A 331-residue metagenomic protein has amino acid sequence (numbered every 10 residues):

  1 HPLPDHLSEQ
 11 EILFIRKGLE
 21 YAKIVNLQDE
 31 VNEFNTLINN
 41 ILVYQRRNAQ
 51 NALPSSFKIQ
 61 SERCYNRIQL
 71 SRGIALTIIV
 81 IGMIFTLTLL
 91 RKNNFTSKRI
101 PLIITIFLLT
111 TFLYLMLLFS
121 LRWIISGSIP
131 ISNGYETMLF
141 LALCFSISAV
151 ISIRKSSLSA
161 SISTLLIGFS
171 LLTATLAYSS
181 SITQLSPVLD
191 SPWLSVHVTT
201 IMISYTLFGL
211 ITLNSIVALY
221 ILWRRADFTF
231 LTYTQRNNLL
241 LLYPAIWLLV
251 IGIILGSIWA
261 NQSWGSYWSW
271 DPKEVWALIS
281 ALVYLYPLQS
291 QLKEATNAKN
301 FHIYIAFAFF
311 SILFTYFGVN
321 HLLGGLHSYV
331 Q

Functional and structural regions predicted by a protein language model:
H1-Q331: Polytopic transmembrane helical bundles with strong interfacial aromatic enrichment
